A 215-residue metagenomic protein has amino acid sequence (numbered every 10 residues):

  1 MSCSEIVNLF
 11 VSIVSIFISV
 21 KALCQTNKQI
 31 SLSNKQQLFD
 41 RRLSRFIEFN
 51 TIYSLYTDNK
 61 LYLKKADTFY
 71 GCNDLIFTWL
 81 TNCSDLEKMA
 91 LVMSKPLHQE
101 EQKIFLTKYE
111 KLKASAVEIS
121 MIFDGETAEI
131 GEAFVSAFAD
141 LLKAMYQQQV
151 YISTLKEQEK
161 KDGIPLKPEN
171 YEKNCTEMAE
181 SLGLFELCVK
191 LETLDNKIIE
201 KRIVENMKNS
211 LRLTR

Functional and structural regions predicted by a protein language model:
S2-D74: Membrane-proximal alpha-helical anchors
E5, F77-R215: An amphipathic alpha-helical interaction surface
